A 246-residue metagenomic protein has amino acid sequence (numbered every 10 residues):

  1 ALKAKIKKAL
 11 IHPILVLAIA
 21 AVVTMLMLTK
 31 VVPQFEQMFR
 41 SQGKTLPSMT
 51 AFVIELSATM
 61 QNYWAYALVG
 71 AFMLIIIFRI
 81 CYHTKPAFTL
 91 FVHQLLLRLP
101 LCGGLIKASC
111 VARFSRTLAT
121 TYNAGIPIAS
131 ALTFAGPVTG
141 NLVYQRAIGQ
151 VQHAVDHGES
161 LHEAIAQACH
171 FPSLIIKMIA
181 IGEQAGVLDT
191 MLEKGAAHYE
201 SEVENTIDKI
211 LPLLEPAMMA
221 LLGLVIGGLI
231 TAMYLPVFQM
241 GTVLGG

Functional and structural regions predicted by a protein language model:
A1-I6, I106-L213: Glycine- and small-hydrophobic-enriched helix-loop-helix hairpins
L2-I80, S201-G246: Bilayer-spanning, highly hydrophobic alpha-helical transmembrane segments
A21, M25, G104-L105, V138: Residue-level hotspots within the lipid-embedded alpha helices of multi-pass solute transporters
K30, S48-A51, L90, L174 (+1 more regions): Generic alpha-helical secondary structure signal
P33, I54, L97, R116 (+1 more regions): Positions in alpha-helical segments
K44-F52, L90-S109: Membrane-cytosol interface motif
H83-F88: Short, charge-rich, low-complexity alpha-helical interaction segments
